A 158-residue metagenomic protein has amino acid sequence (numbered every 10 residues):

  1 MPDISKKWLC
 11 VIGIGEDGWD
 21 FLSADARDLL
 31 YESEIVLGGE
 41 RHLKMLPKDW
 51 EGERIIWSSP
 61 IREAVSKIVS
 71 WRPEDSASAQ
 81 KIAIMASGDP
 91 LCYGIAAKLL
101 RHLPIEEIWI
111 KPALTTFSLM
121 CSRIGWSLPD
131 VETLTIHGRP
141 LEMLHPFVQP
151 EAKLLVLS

Functional and structural regions predicted by a protein language model:
M1-L114, S118-L119, R139-L141: Class I S-adenosyl-L-methionine
P2-V11, S118-S158: Beta-strand/loop-alpha-helix module characteristic of Rossmann-like adenine-cofactor folds
